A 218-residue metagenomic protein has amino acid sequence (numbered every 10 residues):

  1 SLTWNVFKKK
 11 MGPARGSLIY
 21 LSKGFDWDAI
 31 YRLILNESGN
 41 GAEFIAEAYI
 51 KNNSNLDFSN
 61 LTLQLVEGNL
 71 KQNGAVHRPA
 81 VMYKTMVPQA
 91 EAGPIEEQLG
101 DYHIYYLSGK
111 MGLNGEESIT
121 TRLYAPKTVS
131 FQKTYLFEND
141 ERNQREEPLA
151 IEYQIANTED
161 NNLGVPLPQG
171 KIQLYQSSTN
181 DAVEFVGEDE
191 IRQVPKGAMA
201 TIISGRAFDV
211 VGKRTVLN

Functional and structural regions predicted by a protein language model:
S1-N218: Long, intrinsically disordered, low-complexity accessory segments associated with secretion and vesicular trafficking
